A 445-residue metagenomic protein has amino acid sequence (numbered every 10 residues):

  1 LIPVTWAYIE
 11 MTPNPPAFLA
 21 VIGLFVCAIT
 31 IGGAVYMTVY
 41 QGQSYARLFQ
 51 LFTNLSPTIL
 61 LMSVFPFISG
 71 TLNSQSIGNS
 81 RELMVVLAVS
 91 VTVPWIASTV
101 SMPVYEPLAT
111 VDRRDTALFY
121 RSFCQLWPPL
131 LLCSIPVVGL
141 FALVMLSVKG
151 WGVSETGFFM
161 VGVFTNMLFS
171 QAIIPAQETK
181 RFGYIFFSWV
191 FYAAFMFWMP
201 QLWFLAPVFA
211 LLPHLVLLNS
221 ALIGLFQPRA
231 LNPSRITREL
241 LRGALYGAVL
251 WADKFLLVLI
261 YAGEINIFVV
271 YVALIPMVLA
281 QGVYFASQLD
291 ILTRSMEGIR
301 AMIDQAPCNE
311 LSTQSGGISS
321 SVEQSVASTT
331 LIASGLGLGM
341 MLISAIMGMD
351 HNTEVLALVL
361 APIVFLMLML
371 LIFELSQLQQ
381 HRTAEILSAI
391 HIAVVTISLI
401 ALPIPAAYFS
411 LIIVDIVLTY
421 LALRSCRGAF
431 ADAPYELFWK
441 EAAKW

Functional and structural regions predicted by a protein language model:
I2-I96, L241-L257: Signature of the first transmembrane helix
P16-I29, I185-I223, P405-G428: Hydrophobic alpha-helical transmembrane segments
I22-G32, V86-T92, I135, G139-A172 (+1 more regions): Alpha-helical transmembrane segments of multi-pass membrane proteins
V26-T30, F67, E82-A109, G247 (+2 more regions): Small-residue-rich midsections of specific transmembrane alpha-helices
Y40-Q41, M167-F187, P362-S388: Membrane-interface junctions at transmembrane-helix termini in multi-pass inner-membrane proteins
P57, L61-F65, A206-T293: Transmembrane helical elements of multi-pass membrane transporters/channels
A97-M102, L126-K149, S319-D350: Alpha-helical transmembrane segments of multi-pass membrane transport and lipid-handling proteins
L108-F123, Y271-S344: Specific pore-lining/lateral-gate transmembrane helices of multi-pass inner-membrane transport and insertion machines
